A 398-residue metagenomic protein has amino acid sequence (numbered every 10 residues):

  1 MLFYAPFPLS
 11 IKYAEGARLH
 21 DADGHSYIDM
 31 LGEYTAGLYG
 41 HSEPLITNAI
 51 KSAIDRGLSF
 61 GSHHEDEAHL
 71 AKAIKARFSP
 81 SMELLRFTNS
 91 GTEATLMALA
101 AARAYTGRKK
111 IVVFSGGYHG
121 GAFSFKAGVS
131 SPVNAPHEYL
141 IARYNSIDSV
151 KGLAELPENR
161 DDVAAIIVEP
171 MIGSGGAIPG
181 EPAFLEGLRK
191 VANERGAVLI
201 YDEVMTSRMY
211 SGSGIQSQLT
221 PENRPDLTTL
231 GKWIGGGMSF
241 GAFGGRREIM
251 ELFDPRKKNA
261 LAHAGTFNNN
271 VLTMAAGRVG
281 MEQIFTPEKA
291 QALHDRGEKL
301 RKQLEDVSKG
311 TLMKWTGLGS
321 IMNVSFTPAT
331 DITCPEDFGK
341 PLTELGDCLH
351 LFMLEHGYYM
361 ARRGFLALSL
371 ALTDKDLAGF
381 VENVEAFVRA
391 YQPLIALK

Functional and structural regions predicted by a protein language model:
M1-K398: Conserved N-terminal phosphate-binding loop of PLP-dependent enzymes in the Aspartate aminotransferase
